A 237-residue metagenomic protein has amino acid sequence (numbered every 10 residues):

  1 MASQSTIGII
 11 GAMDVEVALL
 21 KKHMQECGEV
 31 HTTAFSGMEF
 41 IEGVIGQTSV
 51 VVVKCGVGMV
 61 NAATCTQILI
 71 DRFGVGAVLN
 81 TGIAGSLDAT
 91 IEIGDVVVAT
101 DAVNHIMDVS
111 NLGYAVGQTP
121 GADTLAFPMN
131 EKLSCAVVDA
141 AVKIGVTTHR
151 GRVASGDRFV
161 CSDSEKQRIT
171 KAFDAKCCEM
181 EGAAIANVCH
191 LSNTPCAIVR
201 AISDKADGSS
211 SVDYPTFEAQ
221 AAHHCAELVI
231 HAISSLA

Functional and structural regions predicted by a protein language model:
S3-I7, H31-A237: Glycine-rich phosphate- or other oxyanion-binding loops that anchor nucleotides, phosphorylated ligands
Q4-G28: Short, conserved "active-site rim" segments that organize catalytic pockets and cofactor/ligand binding
